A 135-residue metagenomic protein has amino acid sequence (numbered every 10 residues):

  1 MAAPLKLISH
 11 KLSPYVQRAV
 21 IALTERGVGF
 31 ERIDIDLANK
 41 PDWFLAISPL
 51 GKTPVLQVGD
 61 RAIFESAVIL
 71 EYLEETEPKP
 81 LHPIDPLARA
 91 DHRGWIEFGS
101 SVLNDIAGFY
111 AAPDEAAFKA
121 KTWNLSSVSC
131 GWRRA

Functional and structural regions predicted by a protein language model:
M1-S129: GST-like domain detector, emphasizing the conserved glutathione-binding G-site in the N-terminal thioredoxin-like
W132-A135: Hydrophobic alpha-helical bundle segments that form small-molecule/ligand-binding pockets
